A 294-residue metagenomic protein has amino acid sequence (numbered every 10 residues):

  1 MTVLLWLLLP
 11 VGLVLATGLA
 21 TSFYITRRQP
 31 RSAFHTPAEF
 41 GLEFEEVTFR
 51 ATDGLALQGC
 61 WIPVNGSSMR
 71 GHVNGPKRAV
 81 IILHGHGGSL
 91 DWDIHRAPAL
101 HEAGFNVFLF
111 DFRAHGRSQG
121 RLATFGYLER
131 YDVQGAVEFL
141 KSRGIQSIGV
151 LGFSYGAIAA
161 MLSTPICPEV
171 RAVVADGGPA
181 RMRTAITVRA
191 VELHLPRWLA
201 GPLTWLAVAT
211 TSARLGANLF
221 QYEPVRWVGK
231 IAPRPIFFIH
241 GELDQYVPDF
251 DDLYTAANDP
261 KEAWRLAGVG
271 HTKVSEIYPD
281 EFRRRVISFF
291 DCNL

Functional and structural regions predicted by a protein language model:
V3-A51, L57-I62, G66-S68: An N-terminal hydrophobic leader/cap segment in hydrolases
H86-A99, F112, D249: The serine-hydrolase catalytic nucleophile loop
W92, A123-R143: Alpha/beta-hydrolase active-site loop
A97-Q119: Conserved alpha/beta-hydrolase
L162-F220, R226-G229: Hydrolase active-site cap/lid region
I231-A232, F237-H240: Short beta-strand/loop motif that positions the catalytic acidic residue of the alpha/beta-hydrolase fold
D244-F250: Conserved alpha/beta-hydrolase "acid-adjacent" motif
V269-D280: Catalytic histidine-centered segment of alpha/beta-hydrolase-like enzymes
